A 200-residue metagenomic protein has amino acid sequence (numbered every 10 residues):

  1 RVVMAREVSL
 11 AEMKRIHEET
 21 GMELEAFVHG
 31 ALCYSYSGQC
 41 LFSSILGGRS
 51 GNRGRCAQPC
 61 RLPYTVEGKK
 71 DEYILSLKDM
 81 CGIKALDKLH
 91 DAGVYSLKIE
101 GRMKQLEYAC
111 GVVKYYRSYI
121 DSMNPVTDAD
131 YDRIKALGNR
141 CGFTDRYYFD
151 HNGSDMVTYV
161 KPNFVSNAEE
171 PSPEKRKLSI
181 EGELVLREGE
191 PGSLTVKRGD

Functional and structural regions predicted by a protein language model:
R1-D200: Surface-exposed amphipathic alpha-helical tracts and adjacent flexible/coil segments at the periphery of soluble enzymes
